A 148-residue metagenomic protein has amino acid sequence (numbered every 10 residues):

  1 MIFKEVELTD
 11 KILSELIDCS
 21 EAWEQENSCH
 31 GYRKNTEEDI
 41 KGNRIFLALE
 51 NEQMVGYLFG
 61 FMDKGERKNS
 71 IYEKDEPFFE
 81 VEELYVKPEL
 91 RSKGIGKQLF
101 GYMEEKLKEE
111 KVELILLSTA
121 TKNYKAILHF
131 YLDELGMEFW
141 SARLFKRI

Functional and structural regions predicted by a protein language model:
M1-L16: A short beta-loop-alpha structural element at the N-terminal edge of CoA-dependent acyl/N-acetyltransferase catalytic
E24-L49: Active-site rim helix/loop that mediates acceptor-substrate recognition in acyltransferases
L47, Q53-M62, E80, Y85: Conserved beta-strand in the GNAT
E50, L58-D75: A conserved beta-strand-loop-helix scaffold within acyl/acetyltransferase catalytic domains
Y72-P88, A142: Conserved acetyl-CoA binding element of GNAT-fold acetyltransferases
V86, S92-E105: Conserved acetyl-CoA-binding loop-helix of GNAT-fold acetyltransferases
L116-I127, F145-I148: Conserved beta-strand-loop-alpha-helix junction that forms the acyl-donor binding cleft
F130-L132: Conserved active-site tyrosine of GNAT-family acetyltransferases
